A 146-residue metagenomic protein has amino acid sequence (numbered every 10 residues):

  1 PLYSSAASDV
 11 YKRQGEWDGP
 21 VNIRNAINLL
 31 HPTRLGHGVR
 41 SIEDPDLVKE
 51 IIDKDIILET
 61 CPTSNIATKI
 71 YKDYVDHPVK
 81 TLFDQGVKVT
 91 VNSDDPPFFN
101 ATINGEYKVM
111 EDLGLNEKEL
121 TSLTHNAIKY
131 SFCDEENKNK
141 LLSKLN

Functional and structural regions predicted by a protein language model:
P1-A7, Y11: Single conserved hydrophobic/aromatic residue that forms the stacking wall/gate of nucleotide- or nucleobase-binding
S8, I27-R34, I52-E59, G86-K88: Glycine-enriched alpha-helix->loop->beta-strand junction motifs that scaffold or abut catalytic
R13, L35, L58, D94 (+1 more regions): Conserved, mostly hydrophobic/aromatic
Q14-G15, T33-S41, A67: Catalytic beta/alpha-barrel core
Q14-W17, V87-T102: Short acidic/histidine-rich active-site segments
I42-D53: Active-site-adjacent beta->alpha loops and helix N-cap segments on the catalytic face of soluble alpha/beta enzymes
K72-T81: Charged helix-capping and loop-helix junction motifs
L115-N146: Mid-to-C-terminal alpha-helical segments outside catalytic/metal-binding sites
